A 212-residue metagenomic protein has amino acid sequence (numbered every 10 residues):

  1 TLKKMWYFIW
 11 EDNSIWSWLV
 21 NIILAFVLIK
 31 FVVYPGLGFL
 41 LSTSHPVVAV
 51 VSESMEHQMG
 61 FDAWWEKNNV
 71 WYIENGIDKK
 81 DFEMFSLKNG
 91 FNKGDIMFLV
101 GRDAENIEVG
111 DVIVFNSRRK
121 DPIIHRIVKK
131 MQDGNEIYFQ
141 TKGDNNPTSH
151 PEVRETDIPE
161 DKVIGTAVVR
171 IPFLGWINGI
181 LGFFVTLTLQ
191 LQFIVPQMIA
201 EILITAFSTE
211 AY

Functional and structural regions predicted by a protein language model:
T1-D95, G101-D103, P172-Y212: Protein maturation boundaries and topogenic segments
L28-V33, K79-D81, I107-G110, P122 (+2 more regions): Short amphipathic alpha-helical surface micro-motifs
T43-S44, N116-H125, R154-P159: Short coil-to-beta-strand transition motifs
S52, S117, T141-G143: Flexible glycine-/small-residue-rich
E56, D103-E105, K120-D121, N146-T148 (+1 more regions): Solvent-exposed loop/turn segments at secondary-structure junctions within structured extracellular/periplasmic domains
A63, I107-G110, Q140, R154 (+2 more regions): A generic "cationic amphipathic patch" detector
I73-I137: Membrane-proximal low-complexity regions enriched in glycine and acidic/polar residues
V128-F184: Extended, hydrophilic extramembrane loops/domains of integral membrane proteins
